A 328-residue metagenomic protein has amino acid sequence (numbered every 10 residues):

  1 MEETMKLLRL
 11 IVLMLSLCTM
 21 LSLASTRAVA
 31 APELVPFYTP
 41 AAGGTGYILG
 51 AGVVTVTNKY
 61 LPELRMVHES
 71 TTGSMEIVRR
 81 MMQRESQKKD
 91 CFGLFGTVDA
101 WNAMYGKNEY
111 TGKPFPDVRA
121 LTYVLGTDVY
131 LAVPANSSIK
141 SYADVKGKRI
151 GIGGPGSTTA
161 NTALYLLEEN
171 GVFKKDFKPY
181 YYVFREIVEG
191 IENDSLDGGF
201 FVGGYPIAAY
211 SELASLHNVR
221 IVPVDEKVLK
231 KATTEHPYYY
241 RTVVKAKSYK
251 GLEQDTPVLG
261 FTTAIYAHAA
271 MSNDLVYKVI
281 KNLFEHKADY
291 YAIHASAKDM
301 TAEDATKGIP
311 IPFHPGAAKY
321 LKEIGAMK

Functional and structural regions predicted by a protein language model:
M1-T4: Short, Lys/Arg-enriched N-terminal segments with co-localized hydrophobic residues within the first ~10-30 amino acids
I11-S22: Bacterial N-terminal signal peptides
L23-A30: Sec/Tat signal peptide C-region and signal peptidase I cleavage site
V35-Y60, L64-R65, G126-N193, K307 (+1 more regions): Bilobed "Venus flytrap"/periplasmic-binding protein-like clamshell domains and structurally analogous long
L49-V56, V67-G112, L131, I139 (+4 more regions): Pocket-flanking alpha-helical
T97-D99, K107-E109, S137, K174-Y266 (+1 more regions): Pocket-lining segment of extracytoplasmic ligand-binding domains
K148-Y165, H236-I309: Ligand-binding clefts/hinges and TM-proximal coupling segments of bilobed small-molecule sensing domains
Y182, E186, N193, G203-I221 (+3 more regions): An extracytoplasmic/periplasmic, membrane-proximal ligand-sensing/linker region
